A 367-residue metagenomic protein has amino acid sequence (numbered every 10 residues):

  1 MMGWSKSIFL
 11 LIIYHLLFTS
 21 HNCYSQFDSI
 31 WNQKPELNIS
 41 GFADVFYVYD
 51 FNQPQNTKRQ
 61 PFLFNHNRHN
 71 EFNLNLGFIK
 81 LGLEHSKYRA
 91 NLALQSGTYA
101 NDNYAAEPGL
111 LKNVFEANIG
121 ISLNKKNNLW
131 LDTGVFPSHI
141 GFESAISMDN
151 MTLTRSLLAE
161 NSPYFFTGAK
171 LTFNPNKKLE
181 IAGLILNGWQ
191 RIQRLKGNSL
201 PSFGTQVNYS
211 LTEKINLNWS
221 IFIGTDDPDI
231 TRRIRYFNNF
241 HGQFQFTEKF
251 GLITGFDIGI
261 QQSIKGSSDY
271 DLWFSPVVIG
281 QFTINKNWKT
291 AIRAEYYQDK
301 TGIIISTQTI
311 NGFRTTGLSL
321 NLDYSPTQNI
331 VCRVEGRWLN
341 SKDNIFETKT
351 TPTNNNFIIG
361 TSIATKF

Functional and structural regions predicted by a protein language model:
C23-P61, P137, L157, W288 (+2 more regions): Outer-membrane beta-barrel biogenesis signature
S25, F51-H69, A100-E116, N124-N208 (+2 more regions): Surface-exposed coil loops of outer-membrane beta-barrel proteins
P35, N70-N75, L110-F115, P163-T167 (+5 more regions): Residues that define the transmembrane beta-barrel architecture of outer-membrane proteins
G41-Y49, L92-S96, T133-V135, G183-N187 (+4 more regions): Transmembrane beta-barrel strands of outer-membrane/channel proteins
L81-H85, I121-L123, F173, Y209 (+5 more regions): Residue-level signature of outer-membrane beta-barrel architecture
K87-A90, K126-L131, K178-G183, E213-W219 (+3 more regions): Repeated loop/turn-to-beta-strand initiation elements of outer-membrane beta-barrel proteins
I221-I223, I253, I260-Y270, F274 (+3 more regions): Outer membrane beta-barrel transmembrane domains
Y324-V331, G336, T353-F367: Outer-membrane beta-barrel "beta-signal"
